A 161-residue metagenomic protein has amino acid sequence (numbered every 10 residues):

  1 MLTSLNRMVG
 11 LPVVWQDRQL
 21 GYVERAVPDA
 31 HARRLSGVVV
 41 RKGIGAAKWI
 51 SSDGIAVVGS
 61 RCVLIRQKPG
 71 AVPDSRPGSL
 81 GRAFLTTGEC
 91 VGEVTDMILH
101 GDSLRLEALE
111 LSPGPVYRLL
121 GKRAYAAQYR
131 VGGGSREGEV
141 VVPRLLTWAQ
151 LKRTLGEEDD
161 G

Functional and structural regions predicted by a protein language model:
M1-G161: Peripheral interaction segments used for macromolecular assembly
